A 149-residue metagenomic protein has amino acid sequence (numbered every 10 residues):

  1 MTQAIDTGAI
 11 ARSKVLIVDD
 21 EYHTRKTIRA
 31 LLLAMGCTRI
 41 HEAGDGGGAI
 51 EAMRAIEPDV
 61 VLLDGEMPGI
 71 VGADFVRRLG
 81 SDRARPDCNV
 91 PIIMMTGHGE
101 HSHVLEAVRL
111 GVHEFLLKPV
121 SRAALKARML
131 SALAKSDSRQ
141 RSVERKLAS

Functional and structural regions predicted by a protein language model:
T2, D6-G8, L130, A134-S149: CheY-like receiver
Y22-H41: Two-component/phosphorelay signaling modules centered on CheY-like receiver
R29-A30, D74, C88, G99-E114: Alpha4 helix (beta4-alpha4-beta5 surface) of REC/receiver domains from two-component response regulators
E42-V60: Acidic, metal-coordinating helix/loop segments flanking the phosphotransfer/catalytic sites of two-component signaling
D45-G48, V71-R77: Acidic catalytic/metal-coordinating carboxylates
M67-P68: Receiver (REC) domain active-site loop signature in two-component systems and cognate sites in sensor histidine kinases
V120-M129: C-terminal output helix
